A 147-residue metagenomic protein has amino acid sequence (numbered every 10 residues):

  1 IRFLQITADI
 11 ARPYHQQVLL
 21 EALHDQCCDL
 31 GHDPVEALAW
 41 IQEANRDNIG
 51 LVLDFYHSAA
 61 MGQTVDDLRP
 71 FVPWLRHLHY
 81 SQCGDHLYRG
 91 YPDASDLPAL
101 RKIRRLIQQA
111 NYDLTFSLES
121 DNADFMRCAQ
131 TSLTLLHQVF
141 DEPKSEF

Functional and structural regions predicted by a protein language model:
I1-A8, P13, H86-R89, Q108 (+3 more regions): Structural motif corresponding to the early beta-alpha repeats
I1-G50, V139, P143-E146: Active-site acidic/histidine proton-transfer and metal-coordination neighborhood in alpha/beta enzyme cores
L19-L20, V52-F55, S117-E119: Generic enzyme active-site microenvironment
C27-G31, L38, H57-T115, D121-T131: Gly/Pro-rich active-site loop or hairpin
M126-E146: C-terminal helical cap(s) of enzyme catalytic domains, especially alpha/beta-barrels
